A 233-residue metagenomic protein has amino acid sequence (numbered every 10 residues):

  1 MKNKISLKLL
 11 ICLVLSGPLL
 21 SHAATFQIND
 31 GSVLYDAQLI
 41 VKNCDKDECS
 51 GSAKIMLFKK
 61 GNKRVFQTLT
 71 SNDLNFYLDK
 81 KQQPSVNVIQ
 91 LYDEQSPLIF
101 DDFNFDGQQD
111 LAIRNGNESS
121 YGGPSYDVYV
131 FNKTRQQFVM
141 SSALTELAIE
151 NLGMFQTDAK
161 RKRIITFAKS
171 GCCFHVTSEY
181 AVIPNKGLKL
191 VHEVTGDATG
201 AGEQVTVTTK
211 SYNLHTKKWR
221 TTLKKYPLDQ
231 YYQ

Functional and structural regions predicted by a protein language model:
M1-L10: Bacterial N-terminal signal peptides that target proteins for export
S16-L20: N-terminal signal peptide c-region/cleavage motif recognized by signal peptidases
H22-K63, A159-Q233: Acidic, small-residue rich beta-repeat scaffolds with periodic aromatic anchors
I28, Y92-F105, F155-K160: Structural signature of eukaryotic scaffold interfaces centered on beta-propeller domains
F58-G61, G122-A143, E179-P184: Beta-propeller blade repeat segments, especially FG-GAP/WD-type strand-to-loop junctions in 6- to 7-bladed propeller
F66-T70, V139-T145, K189-T195: Beta-propeller fold detector
N75-S96, T145-F155, F174, G202-E203: Repeat-based blade/solenoid architectures
D102-N115, A159-T166: Acidic/hydrophobic-patterned starts of short beta strands in beta-sheet-rich repeat architectures
